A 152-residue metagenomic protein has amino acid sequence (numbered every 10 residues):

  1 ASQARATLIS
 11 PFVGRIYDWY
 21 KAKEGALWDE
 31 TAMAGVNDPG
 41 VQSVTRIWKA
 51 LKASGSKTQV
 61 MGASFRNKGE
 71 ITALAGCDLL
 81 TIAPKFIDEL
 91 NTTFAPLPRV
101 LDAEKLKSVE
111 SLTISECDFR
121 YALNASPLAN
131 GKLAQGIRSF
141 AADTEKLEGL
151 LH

Functional and structural regions predicted by a protein language model:
S2-E104: Catalytic alpha/beta core domains of metabolic enzymes, predominantly
L101-H152: C-terminal extensions of enzymes
